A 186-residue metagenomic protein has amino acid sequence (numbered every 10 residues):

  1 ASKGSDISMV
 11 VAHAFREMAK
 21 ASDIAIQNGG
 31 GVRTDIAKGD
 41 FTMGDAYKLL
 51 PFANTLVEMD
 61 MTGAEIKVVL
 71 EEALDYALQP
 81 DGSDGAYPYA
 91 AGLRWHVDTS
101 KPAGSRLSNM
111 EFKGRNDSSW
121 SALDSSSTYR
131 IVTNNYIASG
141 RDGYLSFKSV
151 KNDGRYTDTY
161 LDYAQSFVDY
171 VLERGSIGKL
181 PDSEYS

Functional and structural regions predicted by a protein language model:
A1-S186: Catalytic centers of hydrolytic enzymes
